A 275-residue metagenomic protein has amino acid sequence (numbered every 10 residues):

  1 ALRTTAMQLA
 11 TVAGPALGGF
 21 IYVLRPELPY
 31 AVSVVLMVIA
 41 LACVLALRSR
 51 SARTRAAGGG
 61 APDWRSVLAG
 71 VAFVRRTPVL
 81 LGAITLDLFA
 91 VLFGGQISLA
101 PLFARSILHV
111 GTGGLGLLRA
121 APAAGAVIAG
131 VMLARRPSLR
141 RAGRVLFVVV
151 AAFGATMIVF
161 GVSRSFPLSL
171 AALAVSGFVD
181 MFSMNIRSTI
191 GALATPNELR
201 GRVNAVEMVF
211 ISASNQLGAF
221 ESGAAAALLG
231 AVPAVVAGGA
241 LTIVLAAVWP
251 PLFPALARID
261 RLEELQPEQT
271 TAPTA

Functional and structural regions predicted by a protein language model:
A1-A275: Alpha-helical transmembrane-bundle signature of multi-pass membrane transport and export proteins
